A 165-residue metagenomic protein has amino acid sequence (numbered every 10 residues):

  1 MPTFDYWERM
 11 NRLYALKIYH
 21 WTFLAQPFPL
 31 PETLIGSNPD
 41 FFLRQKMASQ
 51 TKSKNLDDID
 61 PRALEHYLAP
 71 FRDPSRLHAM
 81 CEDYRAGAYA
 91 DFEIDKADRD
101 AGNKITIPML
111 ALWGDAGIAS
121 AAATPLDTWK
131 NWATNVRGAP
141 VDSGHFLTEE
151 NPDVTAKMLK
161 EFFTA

Functional and structural regions predicted by a protein language model:
M1-V141, T148, K160-T164: Flexible "cap/lid" subdomain of the alpha/beta-hydrolase fold that forms the substrate-access gate
G144-A156: Catalytic histidine-centered segment of alpha/beta-hydrolase-like enzymes
